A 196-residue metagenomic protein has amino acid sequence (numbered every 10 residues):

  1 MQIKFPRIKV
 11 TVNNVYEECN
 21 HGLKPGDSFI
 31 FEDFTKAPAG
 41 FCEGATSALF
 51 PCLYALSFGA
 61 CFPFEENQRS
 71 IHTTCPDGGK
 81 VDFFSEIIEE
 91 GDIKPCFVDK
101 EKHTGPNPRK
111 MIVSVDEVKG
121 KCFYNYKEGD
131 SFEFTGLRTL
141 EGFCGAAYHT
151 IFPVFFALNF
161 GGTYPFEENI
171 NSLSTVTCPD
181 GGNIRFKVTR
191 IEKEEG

Functional and structural regions predicted by a protein language model:
K4-F5, E101-N107, L137, V176: Helix-coil modules at protein/domain termini and other flexible surface or pore-lining loops, especially C-terminal
P6-N14, R109-V118: Short, structured beta-strand/loop micro-motifs enriched in basic residues and often containing a Trp
E17-G22, G120-N125: Short, surface-exposed secondary-structure edge patches
F29-E66, F132-I170: Acidic, aromatic-enriched beta-alpha/helix-loop junctions
P38-P95, D180: Extended, hydrophobic interaction surfaces within ordered domains
F84-E117: Surface-exposed beta-loop interaction hotspot
N169-I170, G181-N183: Helix-rich interaction surfaces within compact, conserved domain-sized segments that mediate assembly or partner
